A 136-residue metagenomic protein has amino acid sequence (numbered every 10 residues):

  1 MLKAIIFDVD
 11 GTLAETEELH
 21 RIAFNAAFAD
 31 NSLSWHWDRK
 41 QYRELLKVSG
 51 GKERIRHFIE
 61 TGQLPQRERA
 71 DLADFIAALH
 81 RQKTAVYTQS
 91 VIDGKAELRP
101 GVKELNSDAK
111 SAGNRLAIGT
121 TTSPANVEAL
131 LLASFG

Functional and structural regions predicted by a protein language model:
M1-K3, N114-R115: Short coil/turn segments at beta-strand junctions that form active-site/ligand-binding loops
L2-V9, L13-P100, A125: N-terminal helical cap/lid subdomain that shapes the substrate entry/recognition surface in HAD-like hydrolases
N31, T61-Q66, K103-A117, T121-G136: Substrate-recognition/cap helix-loop segment adjacent to the acidic, metal-dependent catalytic center of Asp-based
